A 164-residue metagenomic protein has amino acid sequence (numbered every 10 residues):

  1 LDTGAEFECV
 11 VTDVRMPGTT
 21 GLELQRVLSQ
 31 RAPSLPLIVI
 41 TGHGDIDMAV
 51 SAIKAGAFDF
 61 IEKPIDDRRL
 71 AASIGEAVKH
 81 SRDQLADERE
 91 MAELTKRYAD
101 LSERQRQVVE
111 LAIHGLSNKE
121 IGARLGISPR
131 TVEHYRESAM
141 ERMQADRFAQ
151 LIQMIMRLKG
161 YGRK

Functional and structural regions predicted by a protein language model:
L1-C9: Acidic, metal-coordinating helix/loop segments flanking the phosphotransfer/catalytic sites of two-component signaling
V14-R15, P36: The short loop immediately C-terminal to the conserved phospho-acceptor aspartate in CheY-like receiver
P17-L24, T41: Acidic catalytic/metal-coordinating carboxylates
L22-S34, S51: Short amphipathic alpha-helix used as the core "switch/output" element in two-component signaling
D45-D47, I61-I74, E120, R124: C-terminal output helix
A92-R130: Helix-turn-helix DNA-binding segment
E137-K164: Basic, Lys/Arg-enriched C-terminal extension of HTH/homeodomain DNA-binding domains
